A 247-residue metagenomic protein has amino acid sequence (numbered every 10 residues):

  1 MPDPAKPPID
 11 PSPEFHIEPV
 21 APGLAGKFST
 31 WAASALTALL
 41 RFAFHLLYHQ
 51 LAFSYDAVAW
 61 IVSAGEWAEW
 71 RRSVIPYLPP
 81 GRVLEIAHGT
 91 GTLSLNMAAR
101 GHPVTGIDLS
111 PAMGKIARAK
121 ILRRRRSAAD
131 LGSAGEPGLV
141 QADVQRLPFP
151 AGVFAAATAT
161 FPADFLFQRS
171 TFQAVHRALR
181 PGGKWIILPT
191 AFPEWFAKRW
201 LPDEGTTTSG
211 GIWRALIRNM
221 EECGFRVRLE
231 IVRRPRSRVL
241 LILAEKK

Functional and structural regions predicted by a protein language model:
P22-L78, R199-D203: Conserved class I S-adenosyl-L-methionine
L84-R146: Class I SAM-dependent methyltransferase SAM/SAH-binding core
Q145-A157: A short acidic, Gly/Pro-enriched loop at the edge of an enzyme's catalytic core that lines a small-molecule cofactor
A156-F167: A short SAM/SAH-binding and catalytic strip from SAM-dependent methyltransferases
S170-P181: A short glycine-rich, Lys/Arg-flanked "PGG" loop and its adjoining helix->strand segment in the class I
G183-T190: Conserved beta-strand signature within the Rossmann-like core of class I S-adenosyl-L-methionine
T207-G224: Short alpha-helix
G224-F225, I231-K247: Core SAM-dependent methyltransferase catalytic element
